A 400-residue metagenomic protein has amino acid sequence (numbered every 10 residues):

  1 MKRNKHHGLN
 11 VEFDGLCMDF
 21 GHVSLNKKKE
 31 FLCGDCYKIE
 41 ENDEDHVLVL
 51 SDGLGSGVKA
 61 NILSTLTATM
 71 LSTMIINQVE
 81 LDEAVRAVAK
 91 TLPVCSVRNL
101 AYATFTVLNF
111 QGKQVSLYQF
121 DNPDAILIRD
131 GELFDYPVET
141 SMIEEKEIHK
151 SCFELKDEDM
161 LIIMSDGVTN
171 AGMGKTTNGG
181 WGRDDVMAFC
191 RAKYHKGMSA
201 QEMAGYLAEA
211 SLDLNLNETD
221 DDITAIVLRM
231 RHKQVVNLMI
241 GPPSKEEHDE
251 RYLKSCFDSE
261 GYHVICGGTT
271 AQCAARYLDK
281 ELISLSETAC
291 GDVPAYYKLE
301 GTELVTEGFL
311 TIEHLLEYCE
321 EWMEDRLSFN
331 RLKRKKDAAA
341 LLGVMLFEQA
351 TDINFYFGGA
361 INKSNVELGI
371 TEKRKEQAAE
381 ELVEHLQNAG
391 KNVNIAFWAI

Functional and structural regions predicted by a protein language model:
M1-F31: Regulatory cytosolic signal-relay segments
M1-L9, N170-K254, D258-G261, K280-V366 (+1 more regions): C-terminal catalytic subdomain
R3-H7, C33, L63-G131, I148 (+1 more regions): Catalytic core of PPM/PP2C metal-dependent serine/threonine phosphatase domains
E30-E41, D135-G174: Acidic loop->beta-strand submotif enriched in PP2C/PPM serine/threonine phosphatases
C36-A89, I162, G174-V186: Primarily the active-site beta-strand->alpha-helix module of PP2C/PPM metal-dependent phosphatases, and frequently
D43-S56, Q119-F120, E154-T177, L228 (+2 more regions): Conserved beta-strand-loop-short alpha-helix elements that form and flank the Mn2+/Mg2+-coordinating active site
K113-V115, D258-H263: Short active-site oxyanion
T270-K280: Short active-site loop/helix that positions an aromatic residue
